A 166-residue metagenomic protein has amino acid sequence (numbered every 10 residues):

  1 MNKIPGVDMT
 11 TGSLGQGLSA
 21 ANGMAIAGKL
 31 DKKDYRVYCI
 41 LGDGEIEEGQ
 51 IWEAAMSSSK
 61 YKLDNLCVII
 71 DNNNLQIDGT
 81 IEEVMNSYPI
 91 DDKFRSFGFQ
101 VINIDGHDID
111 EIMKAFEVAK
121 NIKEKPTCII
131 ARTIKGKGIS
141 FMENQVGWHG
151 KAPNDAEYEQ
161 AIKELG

Functional and structural regions predicted by a protein language model:
M1-G166: Glycine-rich ThDP/TPP pyrophosphate-binding loop and its adjacent helix/strand module within ThDP-dependent enzymes
